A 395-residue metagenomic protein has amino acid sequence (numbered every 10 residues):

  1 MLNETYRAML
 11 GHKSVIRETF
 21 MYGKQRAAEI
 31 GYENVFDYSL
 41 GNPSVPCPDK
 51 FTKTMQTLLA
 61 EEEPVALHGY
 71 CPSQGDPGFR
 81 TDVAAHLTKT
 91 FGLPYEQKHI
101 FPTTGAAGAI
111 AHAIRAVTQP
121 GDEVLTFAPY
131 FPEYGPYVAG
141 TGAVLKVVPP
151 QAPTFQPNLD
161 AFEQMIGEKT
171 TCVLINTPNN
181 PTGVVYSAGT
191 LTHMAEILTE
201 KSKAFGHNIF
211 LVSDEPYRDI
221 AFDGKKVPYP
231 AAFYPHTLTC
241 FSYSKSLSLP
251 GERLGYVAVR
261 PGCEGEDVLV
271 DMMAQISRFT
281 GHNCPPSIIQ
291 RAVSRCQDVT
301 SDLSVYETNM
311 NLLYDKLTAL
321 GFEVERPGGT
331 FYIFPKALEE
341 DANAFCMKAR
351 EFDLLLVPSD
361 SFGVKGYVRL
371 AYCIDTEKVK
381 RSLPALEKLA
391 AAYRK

Functional and structural regions predicted by a protein language model:
M1-I16, A27-E61, Q74, G78 (+1 more regions): PLP-dependent class I/II
A66-L67: Pre-Walker A segment
